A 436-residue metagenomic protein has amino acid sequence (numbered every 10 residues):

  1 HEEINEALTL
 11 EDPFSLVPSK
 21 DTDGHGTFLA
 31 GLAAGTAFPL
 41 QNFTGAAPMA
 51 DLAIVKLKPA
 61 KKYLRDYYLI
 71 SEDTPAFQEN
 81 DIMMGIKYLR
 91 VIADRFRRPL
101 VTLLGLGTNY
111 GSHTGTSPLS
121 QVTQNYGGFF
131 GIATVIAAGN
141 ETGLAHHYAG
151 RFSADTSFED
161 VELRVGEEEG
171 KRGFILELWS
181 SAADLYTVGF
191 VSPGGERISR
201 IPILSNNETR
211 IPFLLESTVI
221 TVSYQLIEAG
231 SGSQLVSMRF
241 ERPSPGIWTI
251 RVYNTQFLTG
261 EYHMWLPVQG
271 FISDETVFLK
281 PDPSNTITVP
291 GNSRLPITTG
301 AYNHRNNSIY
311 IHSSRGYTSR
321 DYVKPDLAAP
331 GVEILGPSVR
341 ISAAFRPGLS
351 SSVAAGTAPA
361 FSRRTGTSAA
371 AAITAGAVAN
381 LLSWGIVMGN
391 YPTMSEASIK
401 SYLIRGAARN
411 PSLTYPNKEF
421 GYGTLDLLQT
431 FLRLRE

Functional and structural regions predicted by a protein language model:
H1-N5, L144-L235, E241-S244, V252-Y253 (+1 more regions): Extracellular S/T/G-rich loop segment that most often corresponds to the catalytic His/Ser-adjacent loop
H1-N80, R97-V101, F129-G131, K171-F174 (+5 more regions): Subtilisin-like serine protease catalytic core
A30-A33, N42, A53-K61, R90-L100 (+5 more regions): Hydrolase catalytic cores
P39, K58-K62, G107-G111, N140-L144 (+5 more regions): Solvent-exposed loop/turn segments at secondary-structure junctions within structured extracellular/periplasmic domains
V55-L57, M84-T114, A137-A138, R251-T255: Short acidic, glycine-rich surface-loop motifs adjacent to enzyme active sites
E72-V101, Y415-E436: C-terminal domain-closing interface element
V91, F96-R98, H113, G127-F129 (+3 more regions): Secreted peptidase-domain scaffold signal
F257-Q269: Edge beta-strands of jelly-roll/beta-sandwich modules across compartments, strongly enriched in secreted/luminal
